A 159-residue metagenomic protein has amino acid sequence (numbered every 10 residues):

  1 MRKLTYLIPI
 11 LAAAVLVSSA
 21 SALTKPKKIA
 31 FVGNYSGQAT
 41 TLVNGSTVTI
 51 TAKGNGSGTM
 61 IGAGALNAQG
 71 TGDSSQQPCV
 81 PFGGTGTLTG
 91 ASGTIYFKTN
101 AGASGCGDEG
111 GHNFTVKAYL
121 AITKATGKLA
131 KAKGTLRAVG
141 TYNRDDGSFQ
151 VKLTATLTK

Functional and structural regions predicted by a protein language model:
M1-Y6: Positively charged n-region of N-terminal signal peptides that target proteins for export
I8-L16: Bacterial N-terminal signal peptides
S18-S21: C-terminal juxtamembrane segment of a hydrophobic transmembrane alpha-helix
L23-K159: Beta-strand-enriched cores of mature, soluble protein domains
